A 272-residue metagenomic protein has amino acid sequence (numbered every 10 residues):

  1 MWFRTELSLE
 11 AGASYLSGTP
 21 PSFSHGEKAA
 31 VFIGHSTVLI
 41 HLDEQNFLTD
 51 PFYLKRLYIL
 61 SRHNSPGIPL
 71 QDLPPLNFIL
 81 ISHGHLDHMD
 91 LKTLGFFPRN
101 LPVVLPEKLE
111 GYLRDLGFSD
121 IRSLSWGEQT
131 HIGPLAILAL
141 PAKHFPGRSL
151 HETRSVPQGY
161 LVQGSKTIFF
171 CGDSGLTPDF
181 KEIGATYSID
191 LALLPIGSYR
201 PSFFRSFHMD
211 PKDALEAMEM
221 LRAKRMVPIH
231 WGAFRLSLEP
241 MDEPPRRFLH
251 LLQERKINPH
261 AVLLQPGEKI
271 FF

Functional and structural regions predicted by a protein language model:
R4-H25, L105-K166, R247-F272: Metallo-beta-lactamase
Y15-S22, I33, L39-G84, L91-F96 (+2 more regions): Pre-active-site segment of Zn-dependent metallo-hydrolases
E27-A29, F97-V103, T167-I168: Short active-site oxyanion
I33, T37-H41, H131-D190, K212: Catalytic core of the metallo-beta-lactamase
I40, D50, H83, D90 (+5 more regions): Divalent metal-coordination and catalytic microenvironments
P51-Y53, H83-G84, A142-H144, K166 (+3 more regions): Active-site metal-binding loops of divalent metal-dependent hydrolases
L57, P66-T130, L140-P146: Active-site HxH/HxHxD metal-binding segment of metal-dependent hydrolases
F78, P102, K108-Y112, T177-Q265: Cap/insert and terminal regions of metallo-dependent hydrolase folds
